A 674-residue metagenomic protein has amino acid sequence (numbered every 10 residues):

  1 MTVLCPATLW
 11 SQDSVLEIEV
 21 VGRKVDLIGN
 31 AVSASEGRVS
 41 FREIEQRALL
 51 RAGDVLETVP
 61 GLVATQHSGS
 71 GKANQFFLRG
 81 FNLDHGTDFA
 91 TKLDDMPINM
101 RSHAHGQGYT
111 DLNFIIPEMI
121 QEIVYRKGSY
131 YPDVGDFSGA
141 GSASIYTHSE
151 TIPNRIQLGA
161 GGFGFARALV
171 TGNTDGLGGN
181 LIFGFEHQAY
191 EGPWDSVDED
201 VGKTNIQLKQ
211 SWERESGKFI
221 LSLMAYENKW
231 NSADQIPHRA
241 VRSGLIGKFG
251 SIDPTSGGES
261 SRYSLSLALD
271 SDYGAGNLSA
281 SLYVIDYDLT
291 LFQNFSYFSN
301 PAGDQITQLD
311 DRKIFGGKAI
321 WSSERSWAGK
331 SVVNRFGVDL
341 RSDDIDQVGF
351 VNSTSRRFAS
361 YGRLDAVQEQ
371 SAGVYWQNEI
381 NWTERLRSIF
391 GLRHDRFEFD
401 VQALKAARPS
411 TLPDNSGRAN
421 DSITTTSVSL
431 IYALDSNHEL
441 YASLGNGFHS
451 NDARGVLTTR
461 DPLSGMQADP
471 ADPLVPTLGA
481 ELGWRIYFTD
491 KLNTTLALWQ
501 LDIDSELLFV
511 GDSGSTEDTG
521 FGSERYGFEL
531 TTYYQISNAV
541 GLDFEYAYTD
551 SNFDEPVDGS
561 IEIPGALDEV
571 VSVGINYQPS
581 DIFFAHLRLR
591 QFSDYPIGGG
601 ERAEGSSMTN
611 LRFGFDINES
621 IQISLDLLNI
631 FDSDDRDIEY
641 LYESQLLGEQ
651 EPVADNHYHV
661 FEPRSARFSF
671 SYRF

Functional and structural regions predicted by a protein language model:
I44, F615-F674: C-terminal beta-signal and adjacent terminal beta-strands/loops of Gram-negative outer-membrane beta-barrel proteins
G53, E57-M100: Extracytoplasmic beta-strand/coil segments of soluble accessory domains associated with Gram-negative outer-membrane
P97-K127, I145-Y146, D512: Short acidic/polar hinge/loop motifs at secondary-structure boundaries that mediate gating or recognition
R155, A160-A189, D195-A233, S256-G274 (+5 more regions): Transmembrane beta-barrel wall of Gram-negative outer-membrane proteins
E213, K218-Y226, G258-R408, I431-A433 (+4 more regions): Face-selective signature of the C-terminal outer-membrane beta-barrel domain
K229-L245, D344-S353, R396-P409, R418 (+6 more regions): Surface-exposed extracellular loop regions of Gram-negative outer-membrane beta-barrel proteins, predominantly
A268-D272, N277-F295, A433, E439-N451 (+3 more regions): Membrane-embedded beta-barrel scaffold of Gram-negative outer-membrane proteins
I320-E324, E384, S388, R396 (+3 more regions): Gram-negative outer-membrane beta-barrel transporters
